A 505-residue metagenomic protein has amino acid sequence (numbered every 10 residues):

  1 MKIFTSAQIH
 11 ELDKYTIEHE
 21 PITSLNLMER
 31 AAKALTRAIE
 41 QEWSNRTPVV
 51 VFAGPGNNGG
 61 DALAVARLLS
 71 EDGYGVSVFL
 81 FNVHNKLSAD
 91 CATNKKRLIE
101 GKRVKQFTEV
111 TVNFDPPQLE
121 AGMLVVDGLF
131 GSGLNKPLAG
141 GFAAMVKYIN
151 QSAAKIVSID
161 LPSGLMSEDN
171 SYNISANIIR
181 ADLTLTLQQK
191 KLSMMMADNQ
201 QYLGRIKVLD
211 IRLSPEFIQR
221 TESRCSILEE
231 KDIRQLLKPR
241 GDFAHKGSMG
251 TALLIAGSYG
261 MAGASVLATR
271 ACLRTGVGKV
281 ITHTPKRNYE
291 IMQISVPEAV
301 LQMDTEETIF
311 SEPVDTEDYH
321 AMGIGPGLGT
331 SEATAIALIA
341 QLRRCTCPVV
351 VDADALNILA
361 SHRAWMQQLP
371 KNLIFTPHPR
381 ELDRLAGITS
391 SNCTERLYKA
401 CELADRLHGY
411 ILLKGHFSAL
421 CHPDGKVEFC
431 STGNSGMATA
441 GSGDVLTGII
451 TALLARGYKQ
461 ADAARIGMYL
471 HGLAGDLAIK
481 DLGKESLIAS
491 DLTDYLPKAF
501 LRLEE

Functional and structural regions predicted by a protein language model:
M1-N82, S88, L183, M194-V349 (+2 more regions): Small-residue (G/A/S/T)-rich helix-start motifs and N-terminal tracts that mark the onset
A64-N150, E290-Q302, S311-V314: N-terminal small/polar loop signature for handling phosphorylated ligands or for N-terminal nucleophile
V112-N113, L161-S167, L192, E307-I309 (+1 more regions): Short acidic loop-to-helix transition motifs that present clustered carboxylates
M123-L124, L129-S223: Internal gly/pro-rich beta-alpha loop/helix module that stabilizes soluble enzyme cofactors or their anionic handles
